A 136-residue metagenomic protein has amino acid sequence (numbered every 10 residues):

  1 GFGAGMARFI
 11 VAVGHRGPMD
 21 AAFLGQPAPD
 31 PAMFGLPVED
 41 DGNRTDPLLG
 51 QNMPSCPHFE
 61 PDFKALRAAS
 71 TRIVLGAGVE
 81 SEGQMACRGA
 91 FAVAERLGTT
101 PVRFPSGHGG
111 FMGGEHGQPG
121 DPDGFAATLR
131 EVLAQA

Functional and structural regions predicted by a protein language model:
G1-A92, R96-T100: Alpha/beta-hydrolase
R88-F91, L97-A136: Catalytic active-site module of serine/aspartate enzymes centered on a nucleophile-bearing elbow/loop
